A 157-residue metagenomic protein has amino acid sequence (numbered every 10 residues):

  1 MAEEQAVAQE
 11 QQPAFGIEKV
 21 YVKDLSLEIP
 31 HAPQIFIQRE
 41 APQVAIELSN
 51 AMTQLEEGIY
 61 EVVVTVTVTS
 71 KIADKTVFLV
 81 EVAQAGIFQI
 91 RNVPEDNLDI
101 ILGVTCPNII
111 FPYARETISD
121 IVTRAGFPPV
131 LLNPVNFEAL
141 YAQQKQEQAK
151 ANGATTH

Functional and structural regions predicted by a protein language model:
M1-I109, Y113-H157: N-terminal intrinsically disordered, cationic/polar leader segments that include organellar targeting peptides
